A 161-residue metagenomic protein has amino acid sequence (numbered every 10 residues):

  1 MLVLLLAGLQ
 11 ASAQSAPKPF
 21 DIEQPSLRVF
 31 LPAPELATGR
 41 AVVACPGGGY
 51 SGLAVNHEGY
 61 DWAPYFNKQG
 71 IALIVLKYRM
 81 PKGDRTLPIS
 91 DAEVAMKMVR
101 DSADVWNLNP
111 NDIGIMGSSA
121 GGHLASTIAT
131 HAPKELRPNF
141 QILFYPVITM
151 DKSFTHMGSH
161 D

Functional and structural regions predicted by a protein language model:
M1-Q14: Bacterial Sec-dependent N-terminal signal peptides
A11-F30, A37-T38, M157-D161: A domain-start/cap signature at the N-terminus of enzymes
D21, V94-D161: Primarily recognizes the serine-hydrolase "nucleophile elbow" in alpha/beta-hydrolase and SGNH/GDSL folds
L36, G49-E58, L76-I89, H131 (+1 more regions): Cap/lid segment of the alpha/beta-hydrolase catalytic domain
T38-G47: Short beta-strand element of the alpha/beta-hydrolase
A41, N67-K77, G114, F140: A fold-wide structural signal in alpha/beta-hydrolase
P46-S51, S119: Active-site glycine-rich loops that stabilize anionic/oxyanionic intermediates across multiple enzyme folds
A54-A63, I74-P110: Catalytic nucleophile-loop/oxyanion-hole region of alpha/beta-hydrolase and closely related hydrolase-like folds
